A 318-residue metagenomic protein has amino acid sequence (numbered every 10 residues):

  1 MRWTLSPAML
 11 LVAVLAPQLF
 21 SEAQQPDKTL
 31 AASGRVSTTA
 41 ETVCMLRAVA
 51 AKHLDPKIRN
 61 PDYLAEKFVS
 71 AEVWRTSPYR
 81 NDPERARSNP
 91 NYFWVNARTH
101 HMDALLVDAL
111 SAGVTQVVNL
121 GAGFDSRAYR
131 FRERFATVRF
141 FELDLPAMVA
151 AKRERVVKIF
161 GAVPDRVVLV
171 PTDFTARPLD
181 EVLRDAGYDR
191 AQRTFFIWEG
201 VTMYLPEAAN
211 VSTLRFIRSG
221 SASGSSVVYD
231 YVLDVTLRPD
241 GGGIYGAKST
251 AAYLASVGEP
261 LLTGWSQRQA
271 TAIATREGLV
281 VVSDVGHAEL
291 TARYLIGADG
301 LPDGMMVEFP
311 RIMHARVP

Functional and structural regions predicted by a protein language model:
M1-T4: Positively charged n-region of N-terminal signal peptides that target proteins for export
S6-Q18: Bacterial N-terminal signal peptides
E22-V118, F124-V170: Rossmann-like AdoMet
V157-R190: S-adenosyl-L-methionine
L179, Y204-I217: A short, conserved alpha-helix within the catalytic core of class I
R193-A208: A short SAM/SAH-binding and catalytic strip from SAM-dependent methyltransferases
S221-V235: Conserved beta-strand signature within the Rossmann-like core of class I S-adenosyl-L-methionine
L237-P318: Rossmann-like AdoMet/SAM-dependent catalytic core
